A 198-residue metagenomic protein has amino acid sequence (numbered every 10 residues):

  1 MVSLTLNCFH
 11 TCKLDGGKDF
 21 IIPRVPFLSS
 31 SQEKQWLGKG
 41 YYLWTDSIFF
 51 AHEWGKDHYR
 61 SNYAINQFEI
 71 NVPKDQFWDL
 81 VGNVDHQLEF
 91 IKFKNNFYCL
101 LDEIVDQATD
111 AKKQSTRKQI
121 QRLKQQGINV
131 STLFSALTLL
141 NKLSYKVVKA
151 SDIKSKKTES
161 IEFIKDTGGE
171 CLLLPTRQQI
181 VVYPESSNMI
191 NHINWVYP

Functional and structural regions predicted by a protein language model:
M1-W36, K56: ADP-ribose/NAD+-binding catalytic cleft of ART/PARP-like enzymes
V2, L6-T11, Q67-P198: Active-site and NAD+-binding cores of ADP-ribose-processing enzymes
L14, F49-F50, P73: Short, solvent-exposed loop/turn segments at secondary-structure junctions
P26-S31, N62-Y63, V84-F90: Short, low-complexity, polar/charged sequence segments that are solvent-exposed and flexible
S31-Y59: Extended catalytic/binding region for NAD+/ADP-ribose chemistry, centered on the ART fold
Y42-W44, N66-E69: Short, conserved beta-strand segments within well-ordered enzyme catalytic domains that often line or immediately flank
H58-Q67: Cytochrome P450 catalytic domain signature, combining two hallmark sequence patches
